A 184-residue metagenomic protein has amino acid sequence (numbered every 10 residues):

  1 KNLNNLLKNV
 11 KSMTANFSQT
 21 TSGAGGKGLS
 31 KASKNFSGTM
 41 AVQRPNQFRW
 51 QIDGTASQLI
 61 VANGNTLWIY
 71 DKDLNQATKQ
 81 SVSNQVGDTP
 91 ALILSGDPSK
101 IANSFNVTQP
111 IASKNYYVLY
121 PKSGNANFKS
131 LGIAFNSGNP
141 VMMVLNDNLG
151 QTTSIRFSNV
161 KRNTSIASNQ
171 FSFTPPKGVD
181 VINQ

Functional and structural regions predicted by a protein language model:
K1-G23, K27, K31-S33, I69-K129 (+1 more regions): Flexible, processing/modification-adjacent segments and terminal tails in exported/periplasmic/extracellular proteins
L7-N9, A32-K34, V42, I52-G54 (+9 more regions): A generic structural signal for short, solvent-exposed coil/turn residues that cap or connect secondary-structure
K8-G64: N-terminal mature ectodomain segment of secretory-pathway/periplasmic proteins
G23-G28, G38, G54, G64 (+7 more regions): Residue-identity detector for glycine
T39-T89, G150-S154: An acidic-aromatic
F48-L59, P90-P98, L119-P121, M142-L149 (+1 more regions): Hydrophobic transmembrane alpha-helix bundles
T78, A102-F105, I111-Q184: Gly/Pro-enriched, hydrophobic low-complexity segments that function as extracytoplasmic propeptides/linkers
